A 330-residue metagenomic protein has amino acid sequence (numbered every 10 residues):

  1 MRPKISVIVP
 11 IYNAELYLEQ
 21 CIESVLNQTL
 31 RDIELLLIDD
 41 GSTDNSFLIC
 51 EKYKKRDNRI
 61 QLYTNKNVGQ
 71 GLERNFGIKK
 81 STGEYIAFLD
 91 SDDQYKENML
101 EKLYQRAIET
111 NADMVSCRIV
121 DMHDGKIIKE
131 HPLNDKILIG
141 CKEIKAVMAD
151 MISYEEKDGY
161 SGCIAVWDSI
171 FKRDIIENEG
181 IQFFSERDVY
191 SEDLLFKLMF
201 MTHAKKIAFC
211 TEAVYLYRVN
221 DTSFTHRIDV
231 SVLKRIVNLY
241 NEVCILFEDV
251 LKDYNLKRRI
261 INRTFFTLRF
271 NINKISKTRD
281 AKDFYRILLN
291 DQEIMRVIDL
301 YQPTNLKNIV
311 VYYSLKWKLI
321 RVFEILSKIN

Functional and structural regions predicted by a protein language model:
P3-S6, S24, E34, L195: Cell-envelope/extracellular polymer assembly enzymes that use nucleotide-activated donors
N13-N27: Short, well-formed alpha-helical segments that are part of the catalytic scaffolds of diverse glycosyltransferases
S24, R31, D39-L48, D90: A conserved acidic beta->alpha catalytic loop
N65-S81, S91: Glycine-rich, basic loop-to-helix element that forms the pyrophosphate-binding segment of sugar-nucleotide handling
Q70, Q94-A208, Y215-R218, T222-S231: Donor-binding/catalytic cores of nucleotide-activated saccharide and glycerol-phosphate transferases/polymerases
I86: Short aromatic/hydrophobic "clamp" motif used to bind/position activated sugar donors
A112, I245, K274-N330: Membrane-interface aromatic/basic loop that binds lipid-linked glycans or pyrophosphate carriers, typified by
E212-D221, H226-Y254, F266, F270-V297: Catalytic core of nucleotide-sugar-dependent glycosyltransferases
